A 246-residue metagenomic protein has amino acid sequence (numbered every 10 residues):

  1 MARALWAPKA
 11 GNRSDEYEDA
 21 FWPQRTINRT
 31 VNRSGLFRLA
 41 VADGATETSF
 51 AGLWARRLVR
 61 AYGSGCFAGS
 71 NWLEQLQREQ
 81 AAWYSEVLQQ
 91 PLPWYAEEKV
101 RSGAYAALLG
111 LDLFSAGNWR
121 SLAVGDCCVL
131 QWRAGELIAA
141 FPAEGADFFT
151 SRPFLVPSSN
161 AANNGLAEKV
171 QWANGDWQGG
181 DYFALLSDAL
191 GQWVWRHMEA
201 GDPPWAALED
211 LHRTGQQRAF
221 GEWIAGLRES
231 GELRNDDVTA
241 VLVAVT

Functional and structural regions predicted by a protein language model:
M1-P23, L76-W94, K99-R101, I138-G145: Short glycine- and acidic-rich boundary segments immediately preceding or forming the N-terminal edge of structured
M1-S64, C127, V170, R234-N235 (+1 more regions): N-terminal entry segment of metal-dependent catalytic domains or homologous docking segments
S14-R33, R101-F114, R120, E144-L186 (+1 more regions): Acidic loop->beta-strand submotif enriched in PP2C/PPM serine/threonine phosphatases
Q24-T26, W132-A134, L242-T246: Short beta-strand-to-coil "C-cap" segments at the C-terminal boundary of structured domains/repeats, marking
L39-D43, L122-V124, A184-L186: Short hydrophobic beta-strand that contains or immediately precedes a catalytic carboxylate
S49-A51, Q131-W132, W193-R196: Short helix/loop capping segments that flank catalytic or ligand/cofactor-binding pockets
G69-W132, G165-D176, E232: Catalytic core of PPM/PP2C metal-dependent serine/threonine phosphatase domains
P91-A96, R152, S159-T246: C-terminal catalytic subdomain
